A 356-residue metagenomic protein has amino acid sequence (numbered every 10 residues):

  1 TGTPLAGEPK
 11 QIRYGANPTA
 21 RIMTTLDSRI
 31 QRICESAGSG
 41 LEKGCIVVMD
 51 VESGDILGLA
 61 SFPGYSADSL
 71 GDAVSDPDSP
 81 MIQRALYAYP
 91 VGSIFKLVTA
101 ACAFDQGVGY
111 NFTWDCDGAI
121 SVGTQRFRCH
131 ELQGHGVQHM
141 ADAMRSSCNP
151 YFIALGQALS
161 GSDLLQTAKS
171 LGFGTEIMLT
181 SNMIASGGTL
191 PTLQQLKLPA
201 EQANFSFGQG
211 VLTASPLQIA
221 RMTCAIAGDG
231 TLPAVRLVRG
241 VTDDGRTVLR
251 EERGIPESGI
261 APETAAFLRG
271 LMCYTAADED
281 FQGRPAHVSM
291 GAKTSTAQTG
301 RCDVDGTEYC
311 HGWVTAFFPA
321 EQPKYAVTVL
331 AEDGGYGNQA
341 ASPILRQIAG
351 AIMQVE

Functional and structural regions predicted by a protein language model:
T1-C45, A60, Y65-D72, D76-P80 (+2 more regions): Extracytoplasmic/periplasmic proteins that interact with beta-lactams or build/remodel peptidoglycan
P9-K10, V51-S93, V98-A331: Beta-lactam-recognizing serine transpeptidase/beta-lactamase-like catalytic domain environment
Q31, A88, G334-G335: Short strand->helix junction
Q31, L165, A265, S342-R346: Hydrophobic face of alpha-helices
A37, C102-A103, I348, I352: Hydrophobic residues on the short alpha-helix immediately C-terminal to a glycine-rich phosphate/catalytic loop
I219, G337-R346: Short, charged, low-complexity patches
T247-I255, P343-E356: Short, gly/Ser/Thr-rich active-site loops of penicillin-recognizing serine hydrolases
